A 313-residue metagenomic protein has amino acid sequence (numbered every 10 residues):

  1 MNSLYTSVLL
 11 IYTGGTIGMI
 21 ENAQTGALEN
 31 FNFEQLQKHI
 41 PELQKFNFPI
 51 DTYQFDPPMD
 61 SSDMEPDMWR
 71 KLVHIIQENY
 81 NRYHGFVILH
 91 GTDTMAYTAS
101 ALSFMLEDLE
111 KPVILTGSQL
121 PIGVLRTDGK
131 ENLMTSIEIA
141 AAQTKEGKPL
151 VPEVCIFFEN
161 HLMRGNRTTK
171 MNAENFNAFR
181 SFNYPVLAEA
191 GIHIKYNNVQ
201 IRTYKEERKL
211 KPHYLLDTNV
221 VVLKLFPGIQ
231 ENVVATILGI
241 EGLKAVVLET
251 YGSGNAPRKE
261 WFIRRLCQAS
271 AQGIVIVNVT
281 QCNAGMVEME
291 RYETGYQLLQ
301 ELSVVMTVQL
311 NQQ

Functional and structural regions predicted by a protein language model:
M1-E78: ATP/NTP phosphate-donor binding region
N2-S7, I11-G15, N32-Q44, R164-S253 (+1 more regions): Accessory alpha-helical/coil subdomains and C-terminal extensions that flank or cap enzyme catalytic cores
I11-T13, I88-H90, I114-G117, P152-E159 (+3 more regions): Short beta-strand segments
M19-I20, T94-A99, G129-L133, N255-P257: Short glycine/serine/threonine-rich phosphate/pyrophosphate-binding segments that cradle anionic phosphate groups
H84-G85, A245: Structural motif
L89-K111, R258-R265: Short Gly/Thr/Asp-enriched flexible loops that form oxyanion-binding sites at enzyme active sites
L115-G191: Internal gly/pro-rich beta-alpha loop/helix module that stabilizes soluble enzyme cofactors or their anionic handles
T250-Q313: C-terminal non-catalytic interaction/assembly regions of soluble proteins
